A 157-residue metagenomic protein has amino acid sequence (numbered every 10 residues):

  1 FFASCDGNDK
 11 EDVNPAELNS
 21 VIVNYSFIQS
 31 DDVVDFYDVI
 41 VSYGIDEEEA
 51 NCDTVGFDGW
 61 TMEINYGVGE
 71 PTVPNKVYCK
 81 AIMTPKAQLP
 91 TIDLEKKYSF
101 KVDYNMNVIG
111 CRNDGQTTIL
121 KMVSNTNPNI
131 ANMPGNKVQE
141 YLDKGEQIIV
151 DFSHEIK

Functional and structural regions predicted by a protein language model:
F1-N24: Bacterial Sec-dependent N-terminal signal peptides
E17-Q29, T72-M83: Noncatalytic modules at the cell exterior or secretory-pathway interfaces, chiefly beta-strand-rich lectin/adhesion
S20-I22, F36-I40, K97-D103: Exposed beta-strand and adjacent loop surfaces of beta-rich binding modules that mediate intermolecular recognition
S20-I22, G59-E63, Y78, Q147-D151: Intrinsic-disorder/low-complexity, polar/charged segments enriched in Ser/Thr/Lys/Arg/Asp/Glu/Gln
I28-T54: Calcium-regulated, polybasic anionic-phospholipid
G44-P85: Tryptophan-paired
N75-K157: Extracytoplasmic electrostatic interaction patches
